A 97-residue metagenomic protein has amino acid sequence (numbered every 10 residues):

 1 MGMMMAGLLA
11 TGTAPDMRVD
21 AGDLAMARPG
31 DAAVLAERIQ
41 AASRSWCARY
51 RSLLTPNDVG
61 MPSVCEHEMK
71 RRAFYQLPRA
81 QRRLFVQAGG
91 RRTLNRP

Functional and structural regions predicted by a protein language model:
M1-T13: Classic N-terminal secretory signal peptides
A14-P97: Charged, amphipathic alpha-helical regulatory modules used for macromolecular assembly or allosteric control
